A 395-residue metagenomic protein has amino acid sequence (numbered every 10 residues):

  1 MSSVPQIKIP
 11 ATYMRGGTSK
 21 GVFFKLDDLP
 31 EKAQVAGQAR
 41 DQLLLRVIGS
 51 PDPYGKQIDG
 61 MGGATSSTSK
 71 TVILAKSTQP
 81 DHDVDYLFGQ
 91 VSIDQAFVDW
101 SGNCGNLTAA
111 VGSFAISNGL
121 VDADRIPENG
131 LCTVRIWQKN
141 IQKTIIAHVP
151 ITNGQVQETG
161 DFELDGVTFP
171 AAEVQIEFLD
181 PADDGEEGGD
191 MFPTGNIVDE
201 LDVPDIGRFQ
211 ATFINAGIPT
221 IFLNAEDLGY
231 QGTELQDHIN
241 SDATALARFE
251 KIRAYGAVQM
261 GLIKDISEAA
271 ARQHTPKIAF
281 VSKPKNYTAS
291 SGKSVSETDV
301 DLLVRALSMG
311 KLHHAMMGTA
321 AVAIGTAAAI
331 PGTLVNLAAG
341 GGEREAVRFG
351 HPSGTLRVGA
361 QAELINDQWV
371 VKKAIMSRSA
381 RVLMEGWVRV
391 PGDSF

Functional and structural regions predicted by a protein language model:
M1-F395: A glycine-rich beta-to-alpha transition motif near the start of alpha/beta enzyme domains, typified by
